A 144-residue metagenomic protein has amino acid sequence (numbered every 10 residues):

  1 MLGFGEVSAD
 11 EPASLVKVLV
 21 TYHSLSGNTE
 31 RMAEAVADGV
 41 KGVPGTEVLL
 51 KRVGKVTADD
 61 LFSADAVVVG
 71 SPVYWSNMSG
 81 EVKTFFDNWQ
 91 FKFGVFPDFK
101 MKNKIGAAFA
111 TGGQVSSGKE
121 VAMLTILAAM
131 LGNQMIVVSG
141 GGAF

Functional and structural regions predicted by a protein language model:
L2-F4, A13-L15, T57, S139-F144: Glycine-rich phosphate/pyrophosphate-binding loop and the adjoining helix
L15-V40: N-terminal beta1-alpha1 ligand-phosphate binding loop
T21-H23, K51, F109: Short hydrophobic segments within beta-strands
E34-T46, L131-G132: Short helix-loop-beta junction
G45-K55: A short beta-strand-loop structural module common to alpha/beta enzyme folds
G54-G142: Helix-loop-strand module that forms the ligand-binding subsite of alpha/beta enzymes
